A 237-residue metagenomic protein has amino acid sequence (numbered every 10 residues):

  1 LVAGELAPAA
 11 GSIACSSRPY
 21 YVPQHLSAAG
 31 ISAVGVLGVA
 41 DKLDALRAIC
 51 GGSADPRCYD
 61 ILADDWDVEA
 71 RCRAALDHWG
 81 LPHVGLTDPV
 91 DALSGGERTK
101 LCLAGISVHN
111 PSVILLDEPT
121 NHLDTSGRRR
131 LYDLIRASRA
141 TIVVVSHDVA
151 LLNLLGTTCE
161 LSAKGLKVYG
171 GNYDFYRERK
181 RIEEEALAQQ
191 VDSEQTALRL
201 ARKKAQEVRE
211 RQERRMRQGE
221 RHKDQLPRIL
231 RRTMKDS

Functional and structural regions predicted by a protein language model:
L1-Y59, H147-D148, G156-A163: ABC ATPase nucleotide-binding domain signature region
H25-G95, L101, Q195: ABC-family P-loop ATPase nucleotide-binding domains
G30-A40, L161-R199: Conserved beta-strand-loop-alpha-helix hinge in the C-terminal portion of ABC ATPase nucleotide-binding domains
G52-D67, P82, A186-S237: Flexible nucleotide-interacting loop at or near the entrance of a catalytic core
N110: Conserved catalytic motifs of ABC-family nucleotide-binding domains
I114-E118, L123: Catalytic Walker B motif of ABC-type/P-loop ATPase nucleotide-binding domains
L134-V144, L152: Conserved catalytic loops of ABC-family nucleotide-binding domains
